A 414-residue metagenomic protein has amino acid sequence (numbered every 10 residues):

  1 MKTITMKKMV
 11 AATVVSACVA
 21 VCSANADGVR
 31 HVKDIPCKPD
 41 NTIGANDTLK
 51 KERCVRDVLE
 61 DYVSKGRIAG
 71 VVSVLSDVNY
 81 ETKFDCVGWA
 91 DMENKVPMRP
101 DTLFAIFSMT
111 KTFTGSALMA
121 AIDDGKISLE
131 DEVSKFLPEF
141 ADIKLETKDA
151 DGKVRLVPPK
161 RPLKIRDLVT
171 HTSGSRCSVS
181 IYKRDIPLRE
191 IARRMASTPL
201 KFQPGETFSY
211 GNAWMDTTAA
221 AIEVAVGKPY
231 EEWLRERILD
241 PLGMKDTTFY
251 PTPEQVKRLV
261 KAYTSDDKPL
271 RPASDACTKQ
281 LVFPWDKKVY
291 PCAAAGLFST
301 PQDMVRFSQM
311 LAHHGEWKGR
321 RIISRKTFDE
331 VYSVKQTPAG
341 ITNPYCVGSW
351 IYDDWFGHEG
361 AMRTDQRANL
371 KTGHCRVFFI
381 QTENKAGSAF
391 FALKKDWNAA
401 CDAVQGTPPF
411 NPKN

Functional and structural regions predicted by a protein language model:
K2-A11: Bacterial N-terminal signal peptides that target proteins for export
A12-A20: Bacterial N-terminal signal peptides
A24-G28: Boundary at the C-terminal end of the N-terminal hydrophobic targeting segment
N46-F104, K126, D142-D149, R193: Short, conserved catalytic-motif segment at the N-terminal edge
R56-L59, S73, N79, F104-V133 (+3 more regions): Active-site SXXK
F84-V87, K144-F356: Short, surface-exposed loop or secondary-structure junction motifs that flank catalytic or metal-binding residues
Y332-Q336, K385-N414: Short, gly/Ser/Thr-rich active-site loops of penicillin-recognizing serine hydrolases
M362-T372: Short, surface-exposed beta-strand/loop micro-motifs that present aromatic residues
